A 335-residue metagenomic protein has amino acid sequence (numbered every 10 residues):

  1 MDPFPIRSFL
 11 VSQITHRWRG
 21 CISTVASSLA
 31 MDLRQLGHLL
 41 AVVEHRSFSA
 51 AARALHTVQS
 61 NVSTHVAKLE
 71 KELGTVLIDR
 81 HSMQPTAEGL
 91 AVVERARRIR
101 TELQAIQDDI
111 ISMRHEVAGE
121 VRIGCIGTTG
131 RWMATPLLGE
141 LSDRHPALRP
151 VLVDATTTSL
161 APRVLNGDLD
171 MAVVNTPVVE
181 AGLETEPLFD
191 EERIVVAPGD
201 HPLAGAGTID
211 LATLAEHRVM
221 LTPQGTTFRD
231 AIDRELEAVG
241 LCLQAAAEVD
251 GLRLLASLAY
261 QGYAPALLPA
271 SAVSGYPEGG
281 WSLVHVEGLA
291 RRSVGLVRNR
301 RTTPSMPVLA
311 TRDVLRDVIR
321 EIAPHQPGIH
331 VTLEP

Functional and structural regions predicted by a protein language model:
L40-V58: Short helix-boundary/capping micro-motifs
E70-A87: A short LG(V/I)-centered, amphipathic sequence patch enriched for acidic residue(s) preceding the LG motif
E72-L73, V92-R114: Alpha-helical linker/hinge and terminal dimerization helices associated with HTH transcriptional regulators
A118-A181, V249: Central regulatory/effector-binding core of bacterial HTH transcription factors
T156-A161, L165-L169, V174-N175, G225-S282: Hydrophobic hinge/microswitch elements
E180-V219: Flexible hinge/capping segments at coil-to-helix
A181-P187, E191, R253-T303: Beta-alpha-beta core module
A204, R218-V239, P304-V314, V318-V331: Secondary-structure junction motif
